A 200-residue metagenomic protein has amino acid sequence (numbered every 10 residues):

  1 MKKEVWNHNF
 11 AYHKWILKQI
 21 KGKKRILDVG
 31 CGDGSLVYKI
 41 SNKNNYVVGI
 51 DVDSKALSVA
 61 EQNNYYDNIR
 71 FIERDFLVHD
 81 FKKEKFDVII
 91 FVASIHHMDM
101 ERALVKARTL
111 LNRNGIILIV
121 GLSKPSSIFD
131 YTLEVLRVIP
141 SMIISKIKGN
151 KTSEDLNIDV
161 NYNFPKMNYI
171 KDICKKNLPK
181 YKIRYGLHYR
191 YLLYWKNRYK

Functional and structural regions predicted by a protein language model:
N7-K24: Conserved alpha-helix/loop element of class I SAM-dependent methyltransferases that forms part of the SAM/SAH-binding
G30-G32: Class I SAM-dependent methyltransferase "Motif I" SAM/SAH-binding loop
S35, K39, K43-V78: Class I SAM-dependent methyltransferase SAM/SAH-binding core
I90: A conserved beta-strand element that flanks and buttresses the S-adenosyl-L-methionine
L104-R113: A short glycine-rich, Lys/Arg-flanked "PGG" loop and its adjoining helix->strand segment in the class I
N114-L122: Conserved beta-strand signature within the Rossmann-like core of class I S-adenosyl-L-methionine
S123-I173: C-terminal alpha-helical "lid/dimerization" subdomain adjacent to the S-adenosyl-L-methionine
V160-K196: Conserved Class I S-adenosyl-L-methionine
